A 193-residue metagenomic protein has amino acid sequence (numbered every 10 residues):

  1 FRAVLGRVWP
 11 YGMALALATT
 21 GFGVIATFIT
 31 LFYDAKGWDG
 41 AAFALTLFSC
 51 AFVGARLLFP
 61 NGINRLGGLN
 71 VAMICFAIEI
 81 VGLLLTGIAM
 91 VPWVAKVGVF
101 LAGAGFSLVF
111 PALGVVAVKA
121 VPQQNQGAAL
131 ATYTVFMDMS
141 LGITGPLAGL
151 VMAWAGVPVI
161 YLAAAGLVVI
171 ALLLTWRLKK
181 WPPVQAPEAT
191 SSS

Functional and structural regions predicted by a protein language model:
V8-F48: Extracytoplasmic gate region of multi-pass secondary transporters
A55-G68, M152-A153: Helix-to-loop junctions at the C-terminal end of transmembrane segments in multipass secondary transporters
N70-L85, L162-A165: Structural signature of the two symmetry-related core transmembrane helices
G82, W93-L101: Paired small-residue
L108-V121: Intracellular juxtamembrane helix-capping segments at the cytosolic ends of symmetry-related transmembrane helices
Q123-Y133: Loop-to-transmembrane helix entry/capping segments in MFS-fold secondary transporters and related SLC/MFSD carriers
L150-L167: A membrane-interface helix-boundary motif in multi-pass transporters
A164-S193: Multi-pass alpha-helical transporter architecture, strongest for 12-TM Major Facilitator/SLC carriers used
